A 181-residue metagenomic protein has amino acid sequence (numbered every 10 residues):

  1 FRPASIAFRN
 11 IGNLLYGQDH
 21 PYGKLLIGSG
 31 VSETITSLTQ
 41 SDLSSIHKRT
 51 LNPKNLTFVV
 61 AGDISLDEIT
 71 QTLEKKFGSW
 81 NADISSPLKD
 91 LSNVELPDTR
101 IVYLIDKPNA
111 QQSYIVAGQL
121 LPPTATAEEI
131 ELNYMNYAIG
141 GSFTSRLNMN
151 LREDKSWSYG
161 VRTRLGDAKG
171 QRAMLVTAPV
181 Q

Functional and structural regions predicted by a protein language model:
F1-A4, Q71, T126-E128: Solvent-exposed, non-transmembrane alpha-helical starts
A4-E33, N55-A61, Q112-P123, N148-Q181: M16 family metallopeptidases and their MPP-like homologs
I11, Q111, T126-I139, L147-M149: Active/ligand-binding-proximal structured segments within catalytic/core domains that scaffold catalytic residues
Y22, T57-P123: An aromatic/glycine/proline-enriched structural segment found at the starts of mature extracellular/organellar domains
T34-T39: Short, charged, amphipathic alpha-helices and their helix-cap/turn boundaries
H47: Conserved, carboxylate-rich catalytic/transport cores that coordinate ions
L51-P53, P97-D98, P108-Y114, E129-I130 (+1 more regions): Short, solvent-exposed loop/turn segments at the edges of secondary structure
